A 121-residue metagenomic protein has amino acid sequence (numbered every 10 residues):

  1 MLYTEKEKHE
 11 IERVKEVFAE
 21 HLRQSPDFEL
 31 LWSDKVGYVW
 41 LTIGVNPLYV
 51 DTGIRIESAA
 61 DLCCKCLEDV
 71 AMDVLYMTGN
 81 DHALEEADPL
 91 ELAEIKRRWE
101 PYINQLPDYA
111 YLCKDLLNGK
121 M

Functional and structural regions predicted by a protein language model:
M1-E29: Negatively charged, low-complexity tracts enriched in Asp/Glu with abundant Ser/Thr
W32-D108: Acidic, low-complexity, intrinsically disordered interaction modules
L116-M121: Short acidic DE-rich linear segments
